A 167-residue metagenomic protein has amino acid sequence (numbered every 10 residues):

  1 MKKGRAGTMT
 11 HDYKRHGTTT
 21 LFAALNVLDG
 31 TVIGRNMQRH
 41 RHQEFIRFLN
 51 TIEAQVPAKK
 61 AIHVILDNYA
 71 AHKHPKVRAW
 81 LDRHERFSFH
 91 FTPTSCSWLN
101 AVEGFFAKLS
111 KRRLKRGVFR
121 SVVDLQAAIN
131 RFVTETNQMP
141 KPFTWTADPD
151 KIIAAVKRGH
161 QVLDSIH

Functional and structural regions predicted by a protein language model:
M1-N50, V156-V162: Extended, low-complexity cationic-aromatic segments
G7-Y13, H84-A101, G117-F119: RNase H-like polynucleotidyl transferase catalytic core
T19-L21, D67-N68, H90-R112, S121-L125: RNase H-like two-metal-ion nuclease catalytic core shared by retroviral integrases and related mobile-element nucleases
F48, L66, H84, L114-G117: Catalytic cores of nucleotide-enabled group-transfer and carboxylate-activating enzymes in metabolic and assembly-line
K60-H72: Acidic/histidine-rich, metal-coordinating catalytic segments
H74-H84: Short, aromatic/basic amphipathic alpha-helical patches
E103-H167: C-terminal anion-handling pockets and recognition modules
